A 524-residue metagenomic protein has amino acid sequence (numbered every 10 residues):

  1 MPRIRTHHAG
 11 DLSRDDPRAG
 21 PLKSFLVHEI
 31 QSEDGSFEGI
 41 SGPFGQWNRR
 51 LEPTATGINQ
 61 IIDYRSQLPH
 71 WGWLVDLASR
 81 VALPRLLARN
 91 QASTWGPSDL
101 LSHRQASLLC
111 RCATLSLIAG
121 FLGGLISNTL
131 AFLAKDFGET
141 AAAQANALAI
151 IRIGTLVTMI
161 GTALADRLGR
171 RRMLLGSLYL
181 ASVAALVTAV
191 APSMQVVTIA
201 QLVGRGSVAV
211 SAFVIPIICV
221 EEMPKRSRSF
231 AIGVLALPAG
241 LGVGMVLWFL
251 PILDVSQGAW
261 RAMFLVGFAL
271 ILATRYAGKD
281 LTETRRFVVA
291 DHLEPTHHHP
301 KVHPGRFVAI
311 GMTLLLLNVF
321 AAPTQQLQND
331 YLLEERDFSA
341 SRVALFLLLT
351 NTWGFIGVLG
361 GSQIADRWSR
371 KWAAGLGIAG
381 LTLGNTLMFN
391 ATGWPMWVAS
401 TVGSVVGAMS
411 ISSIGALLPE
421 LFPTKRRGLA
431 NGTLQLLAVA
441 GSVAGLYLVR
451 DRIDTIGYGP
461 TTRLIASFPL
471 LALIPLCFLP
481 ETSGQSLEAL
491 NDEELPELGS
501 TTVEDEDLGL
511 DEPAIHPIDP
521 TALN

Functional and structural regions predicted by a protein language model:
D11-L68, L77: Hydrophobic-ligand binding "helix-grip"
I126-A131, G305-V358: Extracytoplasmic gate region of multi-pass secondary transporters
G138, G169, V190-Q195, P224 (+2 more regions): Helix-breaking motifs and short loop linkers at transmembrane-helix boundaries and internal kinks in secondary membrane
L148-A163, A212, L348-G360: Central cavity-lining transmembrane alpha-helices of secondary-active solute carriers, predominantly the Major
R172-L186, W372-L387: Structural signature of the two symmetry-related core transmembrane helices
A200-L235: Cytoplasmic helix-loop-helix junction between adjacent transmembrane helices in 12-TM secondary transporters
S227-L250, D254, L270, Q435-G445: Glycine-rich segments within core transmembrane alpha-helices of 12-TM secondary carriers
W260-Y276, T461-F478: Symmetry-related core transmembrane helices of the 12-TM Major Facilitator Superfamily/SLC fold
